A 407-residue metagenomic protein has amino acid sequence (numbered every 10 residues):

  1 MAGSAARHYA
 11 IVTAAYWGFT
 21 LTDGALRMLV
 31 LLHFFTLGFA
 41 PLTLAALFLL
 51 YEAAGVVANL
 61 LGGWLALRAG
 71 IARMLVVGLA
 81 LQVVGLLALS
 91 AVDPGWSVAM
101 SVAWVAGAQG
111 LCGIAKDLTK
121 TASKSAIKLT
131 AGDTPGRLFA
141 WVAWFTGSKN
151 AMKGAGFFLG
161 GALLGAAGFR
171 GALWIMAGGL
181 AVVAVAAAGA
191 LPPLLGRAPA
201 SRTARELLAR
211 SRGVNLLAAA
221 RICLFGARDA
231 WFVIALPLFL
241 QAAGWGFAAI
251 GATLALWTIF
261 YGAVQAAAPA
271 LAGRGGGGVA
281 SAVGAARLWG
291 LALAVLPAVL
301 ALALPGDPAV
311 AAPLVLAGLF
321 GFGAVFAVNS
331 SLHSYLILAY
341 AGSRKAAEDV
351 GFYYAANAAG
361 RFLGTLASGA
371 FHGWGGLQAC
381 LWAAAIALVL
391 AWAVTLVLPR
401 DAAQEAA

Functional and structural regions predicted by a protein language model:
A2-A53, G213-L254: Helix-loop boundary and gating motifs at the non-cytosolic
W17, G85, V98-T119, A312-V328: Hydrophobic core of transmembrane alpha-helices in multi-pass small-molecule transporters, especially MFS/SLC-type
E52-L60, K153-G154, T258-A266, R361-F362: Residue-level signature of mid-helix packing/kink "hotspots" within the transmembrane helices of 12-pass Major
V56-P94: Conserved MFS/SLC helix-loop-helix module at the cytosolic interface between two early adjacent transmembrane helices
V57-I71, L164, A263-G284, H372: Helix-to-loop junctions at the C-terminal end of transmembrane segments in multipass secondary transporters
A80-V98, L291-P308: C-terminal ends and interior cores of transmembrane alpha-helices in multi-pass membrane transporters/permeases
A108-K149: Cytoplasmic helix-loop-helix junction between adjacent transmembrane helices in 12-TM secondary transporters
V283-S330: C-terminal transmembrane helical hairpin of 12-TM major facilitator-type secondary transporters
